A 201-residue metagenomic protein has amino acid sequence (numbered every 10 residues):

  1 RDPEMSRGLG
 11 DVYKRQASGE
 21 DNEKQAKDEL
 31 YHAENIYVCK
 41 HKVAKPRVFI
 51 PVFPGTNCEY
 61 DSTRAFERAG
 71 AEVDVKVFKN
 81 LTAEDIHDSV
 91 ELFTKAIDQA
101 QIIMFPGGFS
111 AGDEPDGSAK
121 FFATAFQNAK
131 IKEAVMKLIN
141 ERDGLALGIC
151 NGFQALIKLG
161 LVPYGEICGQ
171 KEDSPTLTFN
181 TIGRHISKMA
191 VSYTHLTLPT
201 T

Functional and structural regions predicted by a protein language model:
D2-Y13, H195, T200-T201: Single conserved hydrophobic/aromatic residue that forms the stacking wall/gate of nucleotide- or nucleobase-binding
R7, D11-A83, E91-L92, A96-Q101 (+1 more regions): Non-catalytic terminal/interface segments that mediate subunit docking, oligomerization, and allosteric communication
Y37-K40, F93-T94, V135-K137, L177-G183 (+1 more regions): A generic local secondary-structure boundary/capping motif
K42, T56-Y60, D116, A129 (+1 more regions): Electropositive phosphate-/nucleotide-binding environments in soluble metabolic enzymes
A65-L147, F153-E172: Flexible gly/pro-rich beta->alpha loop and the following alpha-helix that scaffold active-site loops
I157-L196: A conserved active-site-flanking secondary-structure segment within enzyme catalytic domains
